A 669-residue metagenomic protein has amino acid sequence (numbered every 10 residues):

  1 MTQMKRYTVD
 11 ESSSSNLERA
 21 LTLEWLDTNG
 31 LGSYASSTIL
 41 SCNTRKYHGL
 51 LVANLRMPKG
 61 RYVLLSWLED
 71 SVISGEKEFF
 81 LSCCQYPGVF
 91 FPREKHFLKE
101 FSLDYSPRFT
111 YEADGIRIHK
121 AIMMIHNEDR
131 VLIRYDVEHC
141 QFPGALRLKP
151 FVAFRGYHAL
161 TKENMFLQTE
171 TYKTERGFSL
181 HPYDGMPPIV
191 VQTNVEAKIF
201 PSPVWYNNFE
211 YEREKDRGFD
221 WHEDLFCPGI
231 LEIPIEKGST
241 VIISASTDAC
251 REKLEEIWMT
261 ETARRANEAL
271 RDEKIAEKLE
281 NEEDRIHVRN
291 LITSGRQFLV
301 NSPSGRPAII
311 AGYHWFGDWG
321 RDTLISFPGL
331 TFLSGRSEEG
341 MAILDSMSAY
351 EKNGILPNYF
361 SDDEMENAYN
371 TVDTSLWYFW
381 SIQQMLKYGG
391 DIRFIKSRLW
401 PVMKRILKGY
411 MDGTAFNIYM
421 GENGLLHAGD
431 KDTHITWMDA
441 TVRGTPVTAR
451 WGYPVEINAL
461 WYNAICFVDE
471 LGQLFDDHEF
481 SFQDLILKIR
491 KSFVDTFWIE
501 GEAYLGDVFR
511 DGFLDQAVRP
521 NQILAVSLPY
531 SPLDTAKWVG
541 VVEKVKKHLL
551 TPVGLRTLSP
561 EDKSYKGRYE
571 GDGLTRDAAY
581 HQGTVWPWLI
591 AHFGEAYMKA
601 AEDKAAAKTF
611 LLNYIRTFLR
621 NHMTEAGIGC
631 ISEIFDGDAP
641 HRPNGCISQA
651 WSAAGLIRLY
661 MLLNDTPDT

Functional and structural regions predicted by a protein language model:
M1-E280, H314, R321, F332 (+6 more regions): Terminal accessory carbohydrate-recognition/targeting modules of carbohydrate-active enzymes
F79-S106, A113-R117, D412, E543-V553 (+4 more regions): Non-catalytic C-terminal accessory modules of carbohydrate-active enzymes
H139-C140, T161-N164, P182, I235-K237 (+9 more regions): Aromatic-rich carbohydrate-recognition surfaces in CAZymes
F209-G218, T293-R306, M347-P357, K431-R443 (+3 more regions): Active-site-adjacent bridging/hinge elements
F226-L231, R306-T323, D362-S375, D439 (+4 more regions): Solvent-exposed loop and edge beta-strand segments that line ligand/cofactor-binding and catalytic clefts
I257-I275, H287-L291, G335-A349, I392-D412 (+4 more regions): Extended, well-ordered alpha-helical scaffold segments
E268-Y313, A342, S346, P560-S564: Conserved oxyanion/phosphate-binding beta-strand-loop segments in alpha/beta enzyme cores
N358, M411, A415-N423, H427 (+3 more regions): Catalytic cores of carbohydrate-active enzymes
